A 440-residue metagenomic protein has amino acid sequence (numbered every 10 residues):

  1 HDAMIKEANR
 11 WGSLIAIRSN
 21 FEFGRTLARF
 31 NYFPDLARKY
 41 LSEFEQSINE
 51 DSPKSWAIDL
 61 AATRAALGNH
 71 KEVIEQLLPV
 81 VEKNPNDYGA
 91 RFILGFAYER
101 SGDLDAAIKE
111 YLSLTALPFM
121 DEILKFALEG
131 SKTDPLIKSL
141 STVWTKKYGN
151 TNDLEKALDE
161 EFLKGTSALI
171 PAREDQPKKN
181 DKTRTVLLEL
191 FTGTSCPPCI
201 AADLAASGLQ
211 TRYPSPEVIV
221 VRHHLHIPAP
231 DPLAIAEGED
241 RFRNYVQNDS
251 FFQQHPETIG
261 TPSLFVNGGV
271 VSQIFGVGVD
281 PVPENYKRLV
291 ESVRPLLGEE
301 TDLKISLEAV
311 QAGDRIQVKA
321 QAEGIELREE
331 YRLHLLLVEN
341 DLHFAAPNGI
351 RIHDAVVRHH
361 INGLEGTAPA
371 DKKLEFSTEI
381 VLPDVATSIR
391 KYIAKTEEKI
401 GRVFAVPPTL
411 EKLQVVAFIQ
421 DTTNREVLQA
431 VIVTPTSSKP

Functional and structural regions predicted by a protein language model:
L14-E22, N49-D59, P85-R91: Generic helix N-cap/helix-start motif at coil->alpha-helix transitions
L27-A28, R64, Y98: Residue at a conserved register position within TPR or TPR-like alpha-solenoid repeats
F30-P34, L67-G68, S101: Structural motif corresponding to the intra-repeat A-B loop/turn of tetratricopeptide repeats
K178-P197, I219-V221, A417: Short active-site neighborhood of thiol/selenol oxidoreductases, capturing the structured segment around
P198-P214: Typically the conserved alpha-helix immediately C-terminal to a functionally engaged Cys/Sec in thioredoxin-like
P214-V246: Thiol-based oxidoreductase modules, predominantly thioredoxin-like and allied folds used for disulfide exchange
A234-P440: Short, conserved sequence motifs used for protein processing/export or organelle targeting and for catalysis
